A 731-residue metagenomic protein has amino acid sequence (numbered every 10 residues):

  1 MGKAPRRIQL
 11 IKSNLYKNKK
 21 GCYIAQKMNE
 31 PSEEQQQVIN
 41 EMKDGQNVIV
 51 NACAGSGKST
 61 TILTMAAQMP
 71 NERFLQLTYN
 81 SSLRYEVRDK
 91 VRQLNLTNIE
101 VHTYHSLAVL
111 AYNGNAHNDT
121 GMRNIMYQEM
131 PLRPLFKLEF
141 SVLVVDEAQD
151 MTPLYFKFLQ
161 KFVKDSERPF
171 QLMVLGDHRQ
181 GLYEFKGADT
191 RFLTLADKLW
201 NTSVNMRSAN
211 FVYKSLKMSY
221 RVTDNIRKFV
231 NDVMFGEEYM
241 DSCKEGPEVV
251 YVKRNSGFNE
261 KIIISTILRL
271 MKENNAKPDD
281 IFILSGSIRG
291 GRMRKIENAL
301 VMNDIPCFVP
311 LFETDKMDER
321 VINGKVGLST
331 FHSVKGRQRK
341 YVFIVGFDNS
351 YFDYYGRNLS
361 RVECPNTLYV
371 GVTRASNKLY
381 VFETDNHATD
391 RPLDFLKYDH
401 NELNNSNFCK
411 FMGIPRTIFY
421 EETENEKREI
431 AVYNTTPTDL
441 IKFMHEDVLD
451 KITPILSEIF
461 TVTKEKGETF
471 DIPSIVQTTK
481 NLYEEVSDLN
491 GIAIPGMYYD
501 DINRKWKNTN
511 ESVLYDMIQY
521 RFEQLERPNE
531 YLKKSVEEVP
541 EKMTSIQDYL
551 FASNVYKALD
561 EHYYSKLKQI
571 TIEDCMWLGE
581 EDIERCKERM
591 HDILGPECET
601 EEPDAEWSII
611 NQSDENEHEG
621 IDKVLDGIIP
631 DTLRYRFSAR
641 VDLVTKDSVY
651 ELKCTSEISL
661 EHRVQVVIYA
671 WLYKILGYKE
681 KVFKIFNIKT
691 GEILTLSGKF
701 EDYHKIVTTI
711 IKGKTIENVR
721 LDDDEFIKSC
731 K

Functional and structural regions predicted by a protein language model:
G2-E41: Pre-P-loop entry segment of helicase/translocase ATPase cores
E30-Q37, D44-R73, T78-E86, H105-L107 (+6 more regions): Conserved helicase motor core of SF1/SF2 NTP-dependent helicases
T78-N80, Y85-E86, V91-Y127: Inter-Walker segment of RecA-like/P-loop motor cores
N349-Y351, E651-R663: Short beta-strand-loop-alpha-helix junction that forms the active-site gateway of nucleic-acid-processing nucleases
P365-L379, L660-K689: Metal-dependent nuclease catalytic cores in nucleic-acid-processing enzymes, especially RNase H-like/related
N407-R640: Metal-dependent nuclease catalytic cores that hydrolyze phosphodiester bonds in DNA/RNA, characterized by
L633, I675-K731: Metal-dependent nuclease catalytic regions and adjoining charged, substrate-binding loops involved in nucleic-acid end
V641-S656, Y669: Conserved catalytic cores of phosphodiester-cleaving nucleases, focusing on short active-site segments
